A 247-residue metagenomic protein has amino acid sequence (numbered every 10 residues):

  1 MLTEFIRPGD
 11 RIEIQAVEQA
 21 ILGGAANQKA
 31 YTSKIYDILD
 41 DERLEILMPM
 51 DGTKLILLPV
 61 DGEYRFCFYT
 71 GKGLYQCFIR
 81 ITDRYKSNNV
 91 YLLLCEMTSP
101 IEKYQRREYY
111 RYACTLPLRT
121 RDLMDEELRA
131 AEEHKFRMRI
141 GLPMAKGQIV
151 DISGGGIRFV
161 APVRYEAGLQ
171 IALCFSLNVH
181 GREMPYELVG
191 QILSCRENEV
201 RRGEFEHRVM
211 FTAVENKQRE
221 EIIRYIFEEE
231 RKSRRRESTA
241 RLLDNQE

Functional and structural regions predicted by a protein language model:
M1-E247: Structured alpha-helical
